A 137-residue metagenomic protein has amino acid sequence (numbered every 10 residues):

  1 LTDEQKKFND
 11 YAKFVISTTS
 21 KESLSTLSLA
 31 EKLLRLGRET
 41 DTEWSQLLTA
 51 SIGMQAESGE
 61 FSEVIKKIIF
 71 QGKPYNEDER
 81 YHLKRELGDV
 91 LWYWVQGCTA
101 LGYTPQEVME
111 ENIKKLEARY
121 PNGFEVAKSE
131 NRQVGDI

Functional and structural regions predicted by a protein language model:
L1-I137: Flexible "arm" and connector segments at domain edges
